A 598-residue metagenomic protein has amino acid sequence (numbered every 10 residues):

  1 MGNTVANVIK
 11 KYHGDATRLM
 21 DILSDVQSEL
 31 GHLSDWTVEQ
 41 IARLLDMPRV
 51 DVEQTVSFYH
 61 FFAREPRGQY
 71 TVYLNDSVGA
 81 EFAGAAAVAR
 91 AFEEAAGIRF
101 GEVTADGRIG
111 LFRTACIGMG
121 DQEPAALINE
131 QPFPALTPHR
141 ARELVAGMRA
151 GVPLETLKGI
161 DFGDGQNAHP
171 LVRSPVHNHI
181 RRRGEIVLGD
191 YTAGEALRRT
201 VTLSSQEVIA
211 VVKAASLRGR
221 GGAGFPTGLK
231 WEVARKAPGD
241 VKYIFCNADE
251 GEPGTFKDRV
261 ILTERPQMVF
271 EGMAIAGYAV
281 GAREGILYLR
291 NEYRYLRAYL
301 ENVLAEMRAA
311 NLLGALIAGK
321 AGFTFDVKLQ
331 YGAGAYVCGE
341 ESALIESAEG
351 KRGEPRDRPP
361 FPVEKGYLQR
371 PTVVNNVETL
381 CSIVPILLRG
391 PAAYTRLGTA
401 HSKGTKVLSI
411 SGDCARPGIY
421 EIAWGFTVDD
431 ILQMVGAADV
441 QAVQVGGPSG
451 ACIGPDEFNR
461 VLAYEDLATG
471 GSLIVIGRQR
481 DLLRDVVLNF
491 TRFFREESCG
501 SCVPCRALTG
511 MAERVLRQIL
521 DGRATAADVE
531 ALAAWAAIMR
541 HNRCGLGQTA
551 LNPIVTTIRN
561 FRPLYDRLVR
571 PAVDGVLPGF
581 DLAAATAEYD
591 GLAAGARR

Functional and structural regions predicted by a protein language model:
M1-R598: Feature of Fe-S/electron-transfer and energy-metabolism proteins that preferentially highlights extended coupling
